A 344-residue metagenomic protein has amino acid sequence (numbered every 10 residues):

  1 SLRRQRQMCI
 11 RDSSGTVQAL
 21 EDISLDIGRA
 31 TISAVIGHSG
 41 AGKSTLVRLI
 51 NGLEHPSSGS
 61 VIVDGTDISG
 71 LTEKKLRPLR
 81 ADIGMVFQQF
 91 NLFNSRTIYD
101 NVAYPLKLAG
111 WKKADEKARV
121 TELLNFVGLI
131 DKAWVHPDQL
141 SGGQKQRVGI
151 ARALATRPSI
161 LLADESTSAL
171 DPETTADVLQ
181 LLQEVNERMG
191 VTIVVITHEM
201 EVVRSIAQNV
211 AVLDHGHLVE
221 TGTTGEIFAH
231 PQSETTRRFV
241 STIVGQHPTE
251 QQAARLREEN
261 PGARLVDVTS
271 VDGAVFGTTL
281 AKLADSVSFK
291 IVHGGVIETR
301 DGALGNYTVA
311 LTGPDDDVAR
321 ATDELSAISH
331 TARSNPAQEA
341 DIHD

Functional and structural regions predicted by a protein language model:
S1-R6, I10: Single conserved hydrophobic/aromatic residue that forms the stacking wall/gate of nucleotide- or nucleobase-binding
V17, I68-G84, L108-K113, I227-P231: ABC ATPase NBD coupling module
N51: Helix-to-loop junction immediately C-terminal to a conserved catalytic motif
T66-D67, A103, K107, A114-D131: Conserved ABC ATPase "signature" region
V135-D138, A155-T156: Conserved signature/switch motifs of ABC ATPase nucleotide-binding domains
V203-S205: A short, surface-exposed alpha-helical micro-motif characterized by mixed small hydrophobic and charged/polar residues
T221-G222, H230: ABC ATPase "signature
